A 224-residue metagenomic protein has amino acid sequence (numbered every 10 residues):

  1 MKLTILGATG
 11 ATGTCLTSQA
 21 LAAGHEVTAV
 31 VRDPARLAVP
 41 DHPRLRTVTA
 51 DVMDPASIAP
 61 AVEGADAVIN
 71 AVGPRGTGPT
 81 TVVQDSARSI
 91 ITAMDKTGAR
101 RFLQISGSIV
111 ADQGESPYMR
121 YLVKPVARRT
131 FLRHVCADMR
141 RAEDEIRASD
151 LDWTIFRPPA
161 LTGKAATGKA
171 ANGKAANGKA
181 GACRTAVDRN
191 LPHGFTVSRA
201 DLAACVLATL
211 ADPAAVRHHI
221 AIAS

Functional and structural regions predicted by a protein language model:
L3-A23: N-terminal Rossmann NAD(P)H-binding glycine-rich loop of SDR-like oxidoreductase domains
V30-A35, D51-V52: N-terminal Rossmann-fold cofactor-binding loop
R46-A65: Conserved Rossmann-fold cofactor-binding substructure of NAD(P)-dependent oxidoreductases
R75-F102, R141: NAD(P)-cofactor binding segment of oxidoreductase domains
V82, A87, D138, F156 (+1 more regions): Substrate-positioning beta->alpha
E143-K164: Conserved beta-loop-beta element that borders a ligand/cofactor-binding pocket
A165-G168, G178-C183, T209-H218: Glycine/proline-rich active-site loop of Rossmann-fold NAD(P)-dependent oxidoreductases
S198-S224: Alpha-helical substrate-binding/gating segment
